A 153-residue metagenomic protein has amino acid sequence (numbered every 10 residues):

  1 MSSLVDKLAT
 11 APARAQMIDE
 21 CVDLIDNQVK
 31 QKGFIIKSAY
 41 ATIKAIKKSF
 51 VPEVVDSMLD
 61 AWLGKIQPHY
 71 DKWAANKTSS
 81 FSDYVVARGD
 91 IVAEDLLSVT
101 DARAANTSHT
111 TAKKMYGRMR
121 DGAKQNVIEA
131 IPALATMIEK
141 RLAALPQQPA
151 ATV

Functional and structural regions predicted by a protein language model:
M1-E94, S98-V99, G117, E139-V153: Hydrophobic membrane-targeting and insertion signals
D95-P146: Amphipathic alpha-helical binding modules
